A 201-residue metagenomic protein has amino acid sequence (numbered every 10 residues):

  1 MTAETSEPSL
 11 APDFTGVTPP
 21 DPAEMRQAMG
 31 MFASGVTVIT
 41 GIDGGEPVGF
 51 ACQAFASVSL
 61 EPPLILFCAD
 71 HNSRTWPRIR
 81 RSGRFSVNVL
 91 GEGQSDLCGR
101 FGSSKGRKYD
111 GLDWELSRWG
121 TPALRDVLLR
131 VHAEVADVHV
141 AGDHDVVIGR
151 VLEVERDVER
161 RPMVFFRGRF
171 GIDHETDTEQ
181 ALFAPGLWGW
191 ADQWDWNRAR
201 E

Functional and structural regions predicted by a protein language model:
T2-E201: Basic, polyanion-binding surface patches
